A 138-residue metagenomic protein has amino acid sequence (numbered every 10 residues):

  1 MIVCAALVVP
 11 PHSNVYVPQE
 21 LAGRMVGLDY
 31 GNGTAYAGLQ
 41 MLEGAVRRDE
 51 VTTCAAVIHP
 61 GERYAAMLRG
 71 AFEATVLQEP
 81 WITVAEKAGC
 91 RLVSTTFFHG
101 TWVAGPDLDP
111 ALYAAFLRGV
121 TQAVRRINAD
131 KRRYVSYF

Functional and structural regions predicted by a protein language model:
M1-V57, R63, E73-L77, C90-T96: Short, glycine-/small- and polar/acidic-enriched structural segments that line small-molecule recognition paths
T53-F138: Pocket-lining segment of extracytoplasmic ligand-binding domains
